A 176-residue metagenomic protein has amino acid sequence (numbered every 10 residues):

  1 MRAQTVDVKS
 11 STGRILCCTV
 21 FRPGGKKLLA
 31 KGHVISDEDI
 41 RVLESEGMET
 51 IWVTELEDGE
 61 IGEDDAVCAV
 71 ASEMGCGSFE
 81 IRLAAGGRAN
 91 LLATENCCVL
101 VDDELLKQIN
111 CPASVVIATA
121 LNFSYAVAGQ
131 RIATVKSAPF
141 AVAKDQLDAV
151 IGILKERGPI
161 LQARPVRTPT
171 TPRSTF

Functional and structural regions predicted by a protein language model:
M1-G86: Short, low-complexity N-terminal leaders and the immediately following helix N-cap/first helix
A66-F176: Short, glycine/charged-enriched hinge/interface segments at domain edges or termini
